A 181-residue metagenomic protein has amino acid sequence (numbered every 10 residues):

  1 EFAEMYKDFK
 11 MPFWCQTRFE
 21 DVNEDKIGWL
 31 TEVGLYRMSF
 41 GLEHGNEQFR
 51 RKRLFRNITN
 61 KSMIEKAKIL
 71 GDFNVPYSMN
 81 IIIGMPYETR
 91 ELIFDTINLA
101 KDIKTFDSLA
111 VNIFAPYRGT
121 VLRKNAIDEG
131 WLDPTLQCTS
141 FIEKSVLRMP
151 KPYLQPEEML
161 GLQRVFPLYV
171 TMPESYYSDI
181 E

Functional and structural regions predicted by a protein language model:
F2-I180: A structural motif corresponding to the C-terminal lobe/cap of the Radical SAM core domain
